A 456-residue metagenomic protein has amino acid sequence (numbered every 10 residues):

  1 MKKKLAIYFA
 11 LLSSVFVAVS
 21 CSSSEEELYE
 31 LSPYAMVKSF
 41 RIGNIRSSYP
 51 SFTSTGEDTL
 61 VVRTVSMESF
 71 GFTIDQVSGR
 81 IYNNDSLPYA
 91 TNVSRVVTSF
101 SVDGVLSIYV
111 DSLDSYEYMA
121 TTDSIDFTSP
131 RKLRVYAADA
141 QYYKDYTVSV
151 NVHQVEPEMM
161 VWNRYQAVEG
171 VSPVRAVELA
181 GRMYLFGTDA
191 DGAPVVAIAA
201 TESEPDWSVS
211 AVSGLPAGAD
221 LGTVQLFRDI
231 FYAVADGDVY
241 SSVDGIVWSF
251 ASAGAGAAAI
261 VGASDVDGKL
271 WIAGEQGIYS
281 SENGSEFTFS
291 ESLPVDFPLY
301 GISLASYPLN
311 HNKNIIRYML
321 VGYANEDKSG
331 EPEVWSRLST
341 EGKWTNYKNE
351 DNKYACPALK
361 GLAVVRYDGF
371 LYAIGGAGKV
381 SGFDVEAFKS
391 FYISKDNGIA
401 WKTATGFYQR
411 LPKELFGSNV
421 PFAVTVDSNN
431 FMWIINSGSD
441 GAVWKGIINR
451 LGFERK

Functional and structural regions predicted by a protein language model:
V17-S20: C-terminal motif of bacterial Sec signal peptides marking the signal peptidase cleavage site
S22-V174: Predominantly extracytoplasmic/ectodomain segments of secreted and cell-surface proteins
A140, T188-A193, G277-Y279, Y323-S329 (+2 more regions): Short glycine/acidic-enriched loop and turn motifs that connect beta-strands
Y165-D191: Beta-strand-rich domains and repeat architectures in extracellular enzymes and scaffolds, especially beta-propellers
V168-V177, S213-R228, A253-G268, P294-K313 (+2 more regions): Repeated scaffold domains used in trafficking and secretory/extracellular systems, primarily beta-propellers
A180-F186, R228-A233, D267-I272, N312-V321 (+2 more regions): Entry beta-strands of beta-propeller and related beta-repeat scaffolds
A197-E202, S241-V243, S280-E282, R337-L338 (+2 more regions): Conserved Ser/Thr-centered positions that define the repeating blades of beta-propeller domains
L415-K456: Blade-level signature of beta-propeller repeat domains, shared across WD40, Kelch, NHL, RCC1 and BNR/Asp-box propellers
